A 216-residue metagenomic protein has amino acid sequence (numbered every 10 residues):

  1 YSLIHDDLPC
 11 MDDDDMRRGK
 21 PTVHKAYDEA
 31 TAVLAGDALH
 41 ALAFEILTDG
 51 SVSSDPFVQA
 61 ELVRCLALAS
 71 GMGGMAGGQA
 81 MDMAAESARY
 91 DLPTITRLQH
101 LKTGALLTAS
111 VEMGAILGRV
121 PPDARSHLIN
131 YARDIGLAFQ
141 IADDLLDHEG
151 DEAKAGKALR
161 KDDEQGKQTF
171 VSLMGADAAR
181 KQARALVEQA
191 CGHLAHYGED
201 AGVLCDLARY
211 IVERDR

Functional and structural regions predicted by a protein language model:
Y1-A142, H148-G192, D200-V212: Mg2+-dependent prenyl diphosphate-binding active-site environment of isoprenoid biosynthetic enzymes
